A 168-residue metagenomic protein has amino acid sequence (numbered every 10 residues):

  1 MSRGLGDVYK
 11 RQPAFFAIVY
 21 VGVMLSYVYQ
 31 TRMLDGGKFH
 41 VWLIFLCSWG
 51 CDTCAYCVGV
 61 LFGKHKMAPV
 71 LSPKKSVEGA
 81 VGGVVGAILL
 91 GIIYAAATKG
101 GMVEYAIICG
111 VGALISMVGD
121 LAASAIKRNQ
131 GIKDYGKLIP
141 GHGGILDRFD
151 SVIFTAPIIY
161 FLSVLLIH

Functional and structural regions predicted by a protein language model:
M1-Y9: Single conserved hydrophobic/aromatic residue that forms the stacking wall/gate of nucleotide- or nucleobase-binding
K10-F16: Interfacial transmembrane-helix boundary/kink motif in multi-pass membrane proteins
F16-C54, G59-H65, P69, V77-H168: Hydrophobic alpha-helical transmembrane segments
